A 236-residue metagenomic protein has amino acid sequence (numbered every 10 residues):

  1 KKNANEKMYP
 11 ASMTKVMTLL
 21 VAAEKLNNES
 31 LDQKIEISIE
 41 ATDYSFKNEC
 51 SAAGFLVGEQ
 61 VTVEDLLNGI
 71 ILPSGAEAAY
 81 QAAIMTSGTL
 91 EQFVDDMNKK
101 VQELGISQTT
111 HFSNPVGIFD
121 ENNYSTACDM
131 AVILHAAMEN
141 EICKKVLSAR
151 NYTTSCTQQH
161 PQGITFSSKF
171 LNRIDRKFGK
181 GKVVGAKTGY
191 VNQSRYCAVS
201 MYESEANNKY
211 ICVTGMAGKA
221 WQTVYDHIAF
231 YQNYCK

Functional and structural regions predicted by a protein language model:
K1-C128, A137-M138: Active-site-adjacent loops and short helices of periplasmic peptidoglycan-processing enzymes
I84, G88-K236: Penicillin-recognizing serine hydrolase domain
